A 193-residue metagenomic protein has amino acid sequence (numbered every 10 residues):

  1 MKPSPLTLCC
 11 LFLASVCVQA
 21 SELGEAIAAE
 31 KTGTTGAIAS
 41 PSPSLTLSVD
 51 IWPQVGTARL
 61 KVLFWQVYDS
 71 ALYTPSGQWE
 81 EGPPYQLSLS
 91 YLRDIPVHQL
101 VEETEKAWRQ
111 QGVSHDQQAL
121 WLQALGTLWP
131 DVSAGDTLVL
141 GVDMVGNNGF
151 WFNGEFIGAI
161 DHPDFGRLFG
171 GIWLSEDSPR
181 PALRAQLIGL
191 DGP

Functional and structural regions predicted by a protein language model:
M1-C9: Bacterial N-terminal signal peptides that target proteins for export
A14-Q19: N-terminal signal peptide c-region/cleavage motif recognized by signal peptidases
S21-F152, F156-P193: Terminal leader/tail segments of proteins
